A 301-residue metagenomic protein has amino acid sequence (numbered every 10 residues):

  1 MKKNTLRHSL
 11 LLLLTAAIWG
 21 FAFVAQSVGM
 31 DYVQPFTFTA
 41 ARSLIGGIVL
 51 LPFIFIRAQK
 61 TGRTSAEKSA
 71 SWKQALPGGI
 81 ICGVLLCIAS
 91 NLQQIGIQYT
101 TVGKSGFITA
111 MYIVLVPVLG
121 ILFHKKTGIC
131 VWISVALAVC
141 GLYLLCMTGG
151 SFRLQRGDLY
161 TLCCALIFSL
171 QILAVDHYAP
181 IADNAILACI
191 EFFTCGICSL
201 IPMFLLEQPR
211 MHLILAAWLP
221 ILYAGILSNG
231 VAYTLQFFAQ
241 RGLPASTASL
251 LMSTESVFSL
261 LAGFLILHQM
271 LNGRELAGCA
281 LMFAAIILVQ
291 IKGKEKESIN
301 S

Functional and structural regions predicted by a protein language model:
M1-T37, A41, V84, I88 (+3 more regions): Glycine-/small-residue-enriched transmembrane alpha-helix faces in small-molecule transporters and effluxers
N4-S9, Y32-A40, A70-A75, W132 (+3 more regions): Juxtamembrane helix-entry segments on the extracytoplasmic side of multipass membrane proteins
A16, A41, S105-M111, V175-G196 (+1 more regions): Helix-helix packing/entry segments at the starts of transmembrane helices
I18, A22-F23, L51-T109, L144 (+1 more regions): Specific transmembrane alpha-helical segments of multi-pass solute transporters/efflux pumps, especially DMT/EamA
G20, V24, G83, C87 (+9 more regions): Hydrophobic/small/kink-forming positions within alpha-helical transmembrane segments of polytopic membrane proteins
G46, L50, V116-P117, S151-E207 (+2 more regions): Transmembrane alpha-helical segments that form core, pore/gating elements of small-molecule transporters/exporters
V49, F53-R57, Y112-I133, V257-L276: C-terminal transmembrane-helix exit sites in multi-pass transporters
L50, T127-M147, F168, S199 (+3 more regions): Hydrophobic transmembrane alpha-helices of multi-pass small-molecule transport proteins
